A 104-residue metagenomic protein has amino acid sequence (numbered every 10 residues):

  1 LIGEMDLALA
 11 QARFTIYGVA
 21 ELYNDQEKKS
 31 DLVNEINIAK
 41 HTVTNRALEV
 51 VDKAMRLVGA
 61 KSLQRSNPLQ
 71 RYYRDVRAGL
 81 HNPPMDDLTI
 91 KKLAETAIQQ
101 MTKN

Functional and structural regions predicted by a protein language model:
L1-A10: Glycine-rich beta->alpha junctions and the first turn(s) of the following alpha-helix
A10-T42, M55-V58, S62-L63: C-terminal helix-coil-helix/basic helical segment that borders enzyme active sites and/or dimer interfaces and provides
V43-L48, Y73: Short, hydrophobic/aliphatic alpha-helical segments
D52: Nucleic acid-contacting regions in RNA/DNA-associated proteins, especially the beta1-alpha1 entry segment
K61-N104: Glycine-rich phosphate/cofactor-binding loops in nucleotide/flavin-utilizing enzymes
